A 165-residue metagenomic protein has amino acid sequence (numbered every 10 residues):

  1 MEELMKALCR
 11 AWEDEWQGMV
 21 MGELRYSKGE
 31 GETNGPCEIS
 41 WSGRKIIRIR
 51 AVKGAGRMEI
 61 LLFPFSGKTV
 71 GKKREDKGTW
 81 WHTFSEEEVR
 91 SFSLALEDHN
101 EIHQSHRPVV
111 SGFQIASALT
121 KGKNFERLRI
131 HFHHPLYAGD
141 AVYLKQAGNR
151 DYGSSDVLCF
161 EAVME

Functional and structural regions predicted by a protein language model:
M1-E30, L96-R127: Active-site helix/loop of acyl-thioester processing domains in fatty-acid/polyketide metabolism, spanning hotdog-fold
M1-W81, L136-E165: HotDog/MaoC-like acyl-thioester-processing domains
E75-P108: A contiguous, surface-exposed recognition patch within enzymatic or periplasmic domains that forms
F92, H131-H133, C159-F160: Aromatic-residue hotspot detector
K123-A141: A conserved acidic, glycine/proline-rich C-terminal tail/linker
